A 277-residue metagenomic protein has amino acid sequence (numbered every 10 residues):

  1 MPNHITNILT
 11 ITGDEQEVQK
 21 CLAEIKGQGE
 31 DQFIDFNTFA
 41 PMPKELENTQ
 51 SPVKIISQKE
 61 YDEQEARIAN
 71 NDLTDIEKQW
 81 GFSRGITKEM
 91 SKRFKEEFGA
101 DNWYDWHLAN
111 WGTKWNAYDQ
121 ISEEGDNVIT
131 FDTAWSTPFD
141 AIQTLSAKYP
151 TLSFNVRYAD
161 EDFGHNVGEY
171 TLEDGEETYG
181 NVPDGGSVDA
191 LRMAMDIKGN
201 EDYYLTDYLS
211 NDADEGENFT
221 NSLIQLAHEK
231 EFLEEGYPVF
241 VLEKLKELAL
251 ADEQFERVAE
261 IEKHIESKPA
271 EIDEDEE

Functional and structural regions predicted by a protein language model:
M1-L245, F255, A270-E277: Intrinsic low-complexity, intrinsically disordered or marginally ordered coil/linker segments
